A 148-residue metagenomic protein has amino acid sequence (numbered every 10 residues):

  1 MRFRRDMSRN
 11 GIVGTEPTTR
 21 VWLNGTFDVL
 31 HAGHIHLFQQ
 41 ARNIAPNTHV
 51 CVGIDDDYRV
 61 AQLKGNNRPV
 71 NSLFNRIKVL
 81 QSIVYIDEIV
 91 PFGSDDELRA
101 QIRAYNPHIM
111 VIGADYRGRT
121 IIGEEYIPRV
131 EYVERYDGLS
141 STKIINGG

Functional and structural regions predicted by a protein language model:
M1-G148: Nucleotidyltransferase catalytic core that binds NTPs
